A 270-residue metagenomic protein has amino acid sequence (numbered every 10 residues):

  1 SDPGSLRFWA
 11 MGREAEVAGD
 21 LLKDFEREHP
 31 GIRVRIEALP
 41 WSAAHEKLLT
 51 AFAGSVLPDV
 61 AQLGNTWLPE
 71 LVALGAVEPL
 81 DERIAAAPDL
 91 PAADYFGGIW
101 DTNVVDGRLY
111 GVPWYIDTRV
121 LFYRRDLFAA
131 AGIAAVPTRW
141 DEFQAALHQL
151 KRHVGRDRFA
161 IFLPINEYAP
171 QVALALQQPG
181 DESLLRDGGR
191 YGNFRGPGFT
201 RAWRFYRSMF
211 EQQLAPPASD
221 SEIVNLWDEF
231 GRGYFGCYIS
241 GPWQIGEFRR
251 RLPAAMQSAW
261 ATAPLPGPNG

Functional and structural regions predicted by a protein language model:
D2-R13, I32-E37, V60, Y110 (+1 more regions): Short, well-ordered beta-strand elements
M11-R13, P40, L63-W67, I223 (+2 more regions): Beta->alpha turn/N-cap motifs
R13-D20, D24, A43, K47 (+10 more regions): Extracytoplasmic/secreted proteins, especially bacterial periplasmic and envelope-associated proteins
K23-Y95, A129-A131, A135-T138, E229 (+2 more regions): Extracytoplasmic "Venus flytrap"/periplasmic binding protein-like
N65-V120, Q144, A175-P179, Q257-P266: Hinge/lid segment of periplasmic solute-binding proteins
E78-Y95, A160-I161, D181-R201, R250-A255 (+1 more regions): Short, solvent-exposed loop/beta-turn-alpha elements that line the ligand-binding surface or hinge of extracytoplasmic
D106-W114, R119, Q144-G192, F235: Extracytoplasmic/periplasmic solute-binding protein
L147-Q149, G189-S219, L265: Glycine-centered hinge/linker elements that transmit conformational signals in sensory and ligand-binding systems
